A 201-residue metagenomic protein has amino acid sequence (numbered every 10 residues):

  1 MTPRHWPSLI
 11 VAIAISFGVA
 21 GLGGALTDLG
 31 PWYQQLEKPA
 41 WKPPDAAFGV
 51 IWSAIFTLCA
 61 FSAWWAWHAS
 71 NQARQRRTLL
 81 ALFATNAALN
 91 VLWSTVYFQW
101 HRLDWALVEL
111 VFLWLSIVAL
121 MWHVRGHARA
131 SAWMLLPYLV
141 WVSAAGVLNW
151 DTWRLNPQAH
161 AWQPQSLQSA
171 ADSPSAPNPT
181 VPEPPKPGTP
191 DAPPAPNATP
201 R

Functional and structural regions predicted by a protein language model:
M1-I13: N-terminal membrane topogenic signal
S16-P31: Alpha-helical transmembrane segments of multi-pass membrane proteins
L29-W41: Membrane-interface helix termini and inter-helical loops of multi-pass transporters
P43-L58, H101-L113: Membrane-interface loop-to-helix entry segments
R74-L82: Membrane-interfacial loop-to-transmembrane alpha-helix junctions, especially the N-terminal start
W93-W105, G126: Membrane-interface helix caps and helix-loop-helix hairpins in membrane proteins
V124-M134, W141: Beta-rich strand-turn-strand
Q158-R201: Low-complexity, proline/glycine-enriched hydrophobic segments characteristic of transmembrane helices
